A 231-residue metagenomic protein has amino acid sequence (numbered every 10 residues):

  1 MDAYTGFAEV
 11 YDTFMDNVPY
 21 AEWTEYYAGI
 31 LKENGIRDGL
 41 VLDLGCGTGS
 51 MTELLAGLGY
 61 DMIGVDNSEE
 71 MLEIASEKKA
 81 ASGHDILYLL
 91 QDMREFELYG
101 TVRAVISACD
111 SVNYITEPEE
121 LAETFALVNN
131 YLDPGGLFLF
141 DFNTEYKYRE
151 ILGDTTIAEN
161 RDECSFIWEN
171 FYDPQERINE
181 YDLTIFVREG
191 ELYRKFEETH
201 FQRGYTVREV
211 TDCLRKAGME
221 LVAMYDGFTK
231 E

Functional and structural regions predicted by a protein language model:
M1-G39: Conserved class I S-adenosyl-L-methionine
G45: Conserved S-adenosyl-L-methionine
G49-E95: Class I SAM-dependent methyltransferase SAM/SAH-binding core
E97-A104: A short acidic, Gly/Pro-enriched loop at the edge of an enzyme's catalytic core that lines a small-molecule cofactor
A108-D110: Residues lining the SAM
A122-P134: A short glycine-rich, Lys/Arg-flanked "PGG" loop and its adjoining helix->strand segment in the class I
L139-T211: SAM-dependent methyltransferase
F201-E231: C-terminal lobe and adjacent flexible extensions of AdoMet/dcAdoMet transferase-like proteins
